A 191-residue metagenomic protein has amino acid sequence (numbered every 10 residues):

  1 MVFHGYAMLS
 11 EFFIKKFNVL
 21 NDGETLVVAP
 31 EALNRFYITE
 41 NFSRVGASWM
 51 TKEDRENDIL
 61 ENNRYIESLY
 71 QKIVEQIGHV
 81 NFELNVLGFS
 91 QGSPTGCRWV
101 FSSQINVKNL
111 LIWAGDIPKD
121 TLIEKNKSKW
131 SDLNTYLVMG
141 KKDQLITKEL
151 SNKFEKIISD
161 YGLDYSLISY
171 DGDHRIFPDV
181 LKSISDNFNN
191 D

Functional and structural regions predicted by a protein language model:
V2-H79: Serine-hydrolase catalytic machinery in alpha/beta-hydrolase-like enzymes
K15, R98-S102: Active-site signature of alpha/beta-hydrolase-fold catalytic machinery across serine- and Asp/Cys-nucleophile hydrolases
E31, L87, W113-A114, V138 (+1 more regions): Alpha/beta-hydrolase-fold catalytic nucleophile elbow
F42-G46, G115-T135: Flexible "cap/lid" loop of the alpha/beta hydrolase fold
L87-G92, G96: Gly/Ala-rich beta-loop-alpha elbow adjacent to hydrolase catalytic centers
I105-P118: A conserved short beta-strand
Y136, K148-E155, S159-D191: C-terminal catalytic histidine-bearing segment of alpha/beta-hydrolase fold enzymes
Y136-M139, D143: Short beta-strand/loop motif that positions the catalytic acidic residue of the alpha/beta-hydrolase fold
